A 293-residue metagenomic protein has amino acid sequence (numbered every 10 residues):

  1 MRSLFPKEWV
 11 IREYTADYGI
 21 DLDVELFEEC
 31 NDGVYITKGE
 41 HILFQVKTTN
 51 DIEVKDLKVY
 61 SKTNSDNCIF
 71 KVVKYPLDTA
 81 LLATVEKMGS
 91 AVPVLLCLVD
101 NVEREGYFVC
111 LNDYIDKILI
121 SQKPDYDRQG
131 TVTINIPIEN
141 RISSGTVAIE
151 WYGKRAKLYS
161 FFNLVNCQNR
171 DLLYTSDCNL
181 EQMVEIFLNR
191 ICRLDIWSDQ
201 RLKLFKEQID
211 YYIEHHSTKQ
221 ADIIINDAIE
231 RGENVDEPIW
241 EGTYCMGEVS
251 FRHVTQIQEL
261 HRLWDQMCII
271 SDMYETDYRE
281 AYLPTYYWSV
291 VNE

Functional and structural regions predicted by a protein language model:
M1-K62: Catalytic centers of nucleases
R2, L82-A83, E185, K206: Generic detector of well-ordered alpha-helical segments enriched in charged/polar residues, highlighting helical
D17, D23, D56-K58, I118-I120 (+2 more regions): Generic alpha-helix signal with a bias toward terminal, lower-confidence helices and secondary-structure junctions
N31, N50, N64-N67, N101 (+9 more regions): Detector for Asparagine
T37-G39, V59-S65, L111-Y114, D125-Q129: Short intrinsically disordered coil segments
D51-A80: Mg2+/Mn2+-dependent nuclease catalytic core
V72-Y159: Mixed-charge intrinsically disordered linker/loop segments at interdomain junctions
I149-E293: Long, low-complexity, intrinsically disordered terminal regions
